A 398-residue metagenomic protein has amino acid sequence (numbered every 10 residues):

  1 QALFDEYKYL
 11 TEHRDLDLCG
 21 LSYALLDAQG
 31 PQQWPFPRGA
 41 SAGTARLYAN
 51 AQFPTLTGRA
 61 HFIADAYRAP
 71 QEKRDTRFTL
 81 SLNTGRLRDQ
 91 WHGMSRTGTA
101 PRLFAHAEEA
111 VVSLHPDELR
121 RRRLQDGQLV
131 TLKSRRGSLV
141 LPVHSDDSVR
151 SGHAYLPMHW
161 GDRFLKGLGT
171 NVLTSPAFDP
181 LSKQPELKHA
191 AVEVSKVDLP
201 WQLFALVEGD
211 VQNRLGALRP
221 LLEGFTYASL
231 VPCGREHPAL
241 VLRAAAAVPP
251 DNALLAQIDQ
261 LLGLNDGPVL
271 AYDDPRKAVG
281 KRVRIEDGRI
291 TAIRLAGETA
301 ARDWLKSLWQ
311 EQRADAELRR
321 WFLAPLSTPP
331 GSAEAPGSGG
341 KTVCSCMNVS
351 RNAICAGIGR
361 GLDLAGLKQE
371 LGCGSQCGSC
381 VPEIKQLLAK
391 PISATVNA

Functional and structural regions predicted by a protein language model:
Q1-G98: Long, low-complexity segments enriched in small/aliphatic residues
Q1-Q29, T97-S113, D117-N265, A271-D274: Long, contiguous, secondary-structure-rich segments that constitute the structural scaffold of globular domains
G58-A60, Y67-A69, G85-D89, D117-L119 (+8 more regions): Short, glycine-/Ser/Thr-/acidic-enriched flexible segments
N171-S195, E317-N352: Cysteine/selenocysteine-centered motifs that mediate thiol-based redox chemistry or coordinate metal-sulfur cofactors
R235-F322: C-terminal catalytic lobe of FAD-dependent flavoproteins
P330-K341, I358-S375: Immediate flanking context of iron-sulfur cluster ligation sites
G340-N352, Q369-Q386: Local cysteine-cluster metal-coordination motifs and their immediate loop/turn environment, predominantly Fe-S cluster
I392-A398: Intrinsic disorder at enzyme termini
